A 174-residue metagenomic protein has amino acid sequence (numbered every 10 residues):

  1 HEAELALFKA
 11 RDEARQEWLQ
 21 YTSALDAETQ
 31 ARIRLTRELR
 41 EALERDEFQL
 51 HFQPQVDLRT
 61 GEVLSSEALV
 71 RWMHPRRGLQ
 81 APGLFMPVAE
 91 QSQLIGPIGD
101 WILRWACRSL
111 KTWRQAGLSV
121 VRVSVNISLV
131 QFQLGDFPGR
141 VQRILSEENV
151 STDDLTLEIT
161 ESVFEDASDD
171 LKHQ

Functional and structural regions predicted by a protein language model:
H1-I33, R37: Cyclic-dinucleotide signaling modules
S23-V150, S162-V163: Bacterial c-di-GMP phosphodiesterase EAL domain
G139-Q142, D170-Q174: Charged helix-capping and loop-helix junction motifs
D166: Conserved ATP-binding/catalytic core of the eukaryotic-like protein kinase fold, especially serine/threonine kinases
